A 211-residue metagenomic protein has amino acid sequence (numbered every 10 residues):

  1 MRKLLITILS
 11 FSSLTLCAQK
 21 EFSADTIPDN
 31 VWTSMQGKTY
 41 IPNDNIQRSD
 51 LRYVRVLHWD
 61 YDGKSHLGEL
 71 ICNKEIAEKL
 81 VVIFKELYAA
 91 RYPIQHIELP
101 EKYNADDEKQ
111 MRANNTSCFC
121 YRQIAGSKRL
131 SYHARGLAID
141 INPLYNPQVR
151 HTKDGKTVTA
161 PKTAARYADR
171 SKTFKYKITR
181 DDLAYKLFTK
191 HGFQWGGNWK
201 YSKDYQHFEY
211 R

Functional and structural regions predicted by a protein language model:
M1-K20: Bacterial Sec-dependent N-terminal signal peptides
I6, F84, A184-Y185: Short amphipathic alpha-helical segments and helix-helix/interface helices
Q19-K64: N-terminal module-boundary/linker segments of secreted carbohydrate-active enzymes
Q36, K74-E86, A113-N114, Y132 (+2 more regions): Active-site-adjacent structural elements in enzyme catalytic domains
I46-M111: Active-site acidic/histidine clusters and adjacent loop/turn architecture that either coordinate catalytic ions
S65-K74, S127, D169-Y176: Second-shell loop/turn segments in exported
I94-Q95, K109-L144: Mid-length scaffold segments of soluble, non-membrane domains
I124, G136-R211: Catalytic cores and adjacent binding grooves of peptidoglycan-active enzymes
